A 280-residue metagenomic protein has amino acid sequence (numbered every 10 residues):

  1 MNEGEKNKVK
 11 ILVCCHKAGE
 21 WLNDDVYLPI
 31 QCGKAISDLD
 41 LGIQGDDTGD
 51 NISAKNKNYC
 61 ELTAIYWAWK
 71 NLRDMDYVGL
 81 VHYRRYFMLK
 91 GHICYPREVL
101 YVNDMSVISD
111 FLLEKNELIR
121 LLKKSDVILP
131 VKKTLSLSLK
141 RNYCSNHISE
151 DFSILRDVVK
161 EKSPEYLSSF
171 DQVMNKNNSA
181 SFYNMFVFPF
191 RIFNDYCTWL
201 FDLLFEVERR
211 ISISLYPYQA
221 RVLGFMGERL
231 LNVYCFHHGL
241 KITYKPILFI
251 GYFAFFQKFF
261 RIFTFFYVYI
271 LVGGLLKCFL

Functional and structural regions predicted by a protein language model:
M1-L280: ER/Golgi luminal nucleotide-sugar-dependent glycosyltransferases, focusing on the catalytic module
